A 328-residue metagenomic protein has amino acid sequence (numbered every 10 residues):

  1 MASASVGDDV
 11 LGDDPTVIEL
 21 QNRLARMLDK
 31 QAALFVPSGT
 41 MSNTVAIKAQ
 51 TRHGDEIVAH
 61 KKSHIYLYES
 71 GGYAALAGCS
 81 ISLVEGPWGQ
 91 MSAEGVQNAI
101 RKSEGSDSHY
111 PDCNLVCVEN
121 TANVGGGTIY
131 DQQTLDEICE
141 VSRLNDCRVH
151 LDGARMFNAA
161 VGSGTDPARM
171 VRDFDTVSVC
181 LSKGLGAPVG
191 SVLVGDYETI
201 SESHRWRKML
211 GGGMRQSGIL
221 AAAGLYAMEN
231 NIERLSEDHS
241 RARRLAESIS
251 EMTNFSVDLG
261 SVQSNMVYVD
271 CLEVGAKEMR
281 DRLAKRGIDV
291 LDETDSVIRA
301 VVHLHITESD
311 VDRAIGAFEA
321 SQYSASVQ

Functional and structural regions predicted by a protein language model:
M1-A4, D8-E273, K277-R286, V290-I306 (+2 more regions): Conserved PLP-enzyme active-site core in the AAT-like
